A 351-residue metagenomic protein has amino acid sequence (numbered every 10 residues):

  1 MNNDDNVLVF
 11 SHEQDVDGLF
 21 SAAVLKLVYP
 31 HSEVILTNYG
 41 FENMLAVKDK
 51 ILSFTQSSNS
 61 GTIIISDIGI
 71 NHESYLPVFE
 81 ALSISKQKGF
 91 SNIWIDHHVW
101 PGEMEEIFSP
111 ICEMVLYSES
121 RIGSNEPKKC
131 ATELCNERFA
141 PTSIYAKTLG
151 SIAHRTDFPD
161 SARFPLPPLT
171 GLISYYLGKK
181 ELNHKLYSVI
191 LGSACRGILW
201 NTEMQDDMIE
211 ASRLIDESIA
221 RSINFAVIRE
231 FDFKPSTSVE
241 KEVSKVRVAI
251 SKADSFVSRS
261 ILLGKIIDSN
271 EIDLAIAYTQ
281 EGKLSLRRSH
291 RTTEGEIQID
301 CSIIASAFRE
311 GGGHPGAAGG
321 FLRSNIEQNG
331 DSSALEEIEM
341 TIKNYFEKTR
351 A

Functional and structural regions predicted by a protein language model:
M1-I173, E230-P235, E240-A351: Replace "Mg2+/Mn2+-dependent" with "divalent metal-dependent
R155-V239: Hydrophobic, aromatic-enriched interface-forming segments
